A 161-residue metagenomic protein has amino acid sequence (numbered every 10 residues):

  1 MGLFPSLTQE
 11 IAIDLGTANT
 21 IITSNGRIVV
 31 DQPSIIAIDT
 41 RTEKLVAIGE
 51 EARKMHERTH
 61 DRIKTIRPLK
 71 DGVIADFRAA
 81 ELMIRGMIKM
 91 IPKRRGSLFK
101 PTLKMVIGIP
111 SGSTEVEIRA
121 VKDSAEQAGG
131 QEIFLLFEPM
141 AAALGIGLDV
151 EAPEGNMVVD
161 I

Functional and structural regions predicted by a protein language model:
M1-I161: Nucleotide/phosphate-binding catalytic cleft detector across ATP-hydrolyzing and phosphate-transferring enzymes
